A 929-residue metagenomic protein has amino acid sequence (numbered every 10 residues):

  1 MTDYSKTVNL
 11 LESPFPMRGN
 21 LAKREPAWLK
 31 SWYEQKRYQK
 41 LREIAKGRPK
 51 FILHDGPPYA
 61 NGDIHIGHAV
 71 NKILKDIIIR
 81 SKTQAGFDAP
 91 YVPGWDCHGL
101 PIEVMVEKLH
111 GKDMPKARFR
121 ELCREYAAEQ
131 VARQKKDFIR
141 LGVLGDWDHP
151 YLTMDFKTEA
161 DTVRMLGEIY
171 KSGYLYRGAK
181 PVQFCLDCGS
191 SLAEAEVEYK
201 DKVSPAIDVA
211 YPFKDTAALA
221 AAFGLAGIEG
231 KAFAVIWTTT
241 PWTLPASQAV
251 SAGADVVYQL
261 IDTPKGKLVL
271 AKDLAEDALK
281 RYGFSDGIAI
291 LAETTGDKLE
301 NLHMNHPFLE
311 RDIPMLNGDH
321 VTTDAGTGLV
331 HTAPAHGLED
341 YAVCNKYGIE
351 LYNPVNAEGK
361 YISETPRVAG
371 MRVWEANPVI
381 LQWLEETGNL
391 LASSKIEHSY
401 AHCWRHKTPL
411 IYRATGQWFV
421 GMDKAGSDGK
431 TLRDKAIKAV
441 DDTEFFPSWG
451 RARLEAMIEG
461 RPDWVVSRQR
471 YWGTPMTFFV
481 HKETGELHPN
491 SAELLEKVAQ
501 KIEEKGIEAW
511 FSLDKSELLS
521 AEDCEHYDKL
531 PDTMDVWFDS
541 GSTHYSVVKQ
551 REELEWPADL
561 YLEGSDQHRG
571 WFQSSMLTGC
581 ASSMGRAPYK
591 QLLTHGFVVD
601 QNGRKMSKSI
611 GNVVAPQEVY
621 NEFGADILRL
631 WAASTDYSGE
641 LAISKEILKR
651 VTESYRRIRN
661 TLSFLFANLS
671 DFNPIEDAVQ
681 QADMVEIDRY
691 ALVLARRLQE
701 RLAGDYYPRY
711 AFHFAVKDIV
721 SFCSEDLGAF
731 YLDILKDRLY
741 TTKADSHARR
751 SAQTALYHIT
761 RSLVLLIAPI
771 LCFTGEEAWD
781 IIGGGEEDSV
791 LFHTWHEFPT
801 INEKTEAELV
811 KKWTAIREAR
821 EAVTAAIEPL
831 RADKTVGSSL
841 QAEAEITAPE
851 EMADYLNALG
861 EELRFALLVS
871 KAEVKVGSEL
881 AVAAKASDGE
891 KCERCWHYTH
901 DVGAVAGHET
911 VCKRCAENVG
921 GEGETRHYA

Functional and structural regions predicted by a protein language model:
T2-L21, A27, S31-K36, E103 (+14 more regions): Residue patterns forming the tRNA-binding/recognition surfaces of aminoacyl-tRNA synthetases and related DALR
W28-L29, Y38-L41, P49-V104, K108: N-terminal cofactor/phosphate-binding cores enriched in small/glycine residues, especially glycine-rich loops such as
A45, P49-G56, I66-V70, L74 (+18 more regions): Secondary-structure capping and boundary motifs in well-ordered enzyme cores
D96, L186, L192-K200, V480 (+7 more regions): Acidic, turn-prone loop/beta-hairpin segments
C185, C403, H481, S520-E522 (+2 more regions): Short cysteine-rich clusters marking metal-coordination/redox-active sites
G189, C524, W896-T899, K913-A916: Cys/His-coordinated zinc-binding microdomains
F213-D215, I313, D319, Y347-G359 (+3 more regions): Alpha-helical recognition segments enriched in aromatics with Gly/Pro capping that present substrate-recognition
A249, V256-L329, L338-A342: Protease-associated
